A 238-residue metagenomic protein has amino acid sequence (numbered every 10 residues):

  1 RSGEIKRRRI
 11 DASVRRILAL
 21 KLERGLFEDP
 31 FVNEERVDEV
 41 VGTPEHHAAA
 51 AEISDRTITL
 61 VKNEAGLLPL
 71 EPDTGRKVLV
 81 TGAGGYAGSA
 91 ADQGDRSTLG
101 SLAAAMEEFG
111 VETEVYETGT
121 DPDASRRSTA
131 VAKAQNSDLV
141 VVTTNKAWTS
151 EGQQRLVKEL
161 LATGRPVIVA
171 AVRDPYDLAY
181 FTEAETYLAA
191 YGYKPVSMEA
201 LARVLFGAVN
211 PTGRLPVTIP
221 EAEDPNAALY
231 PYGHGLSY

Functional and structural regions predicted by a protein language model:
R1-Y238: Preference for extracellular/luminal or secreted protein segments
